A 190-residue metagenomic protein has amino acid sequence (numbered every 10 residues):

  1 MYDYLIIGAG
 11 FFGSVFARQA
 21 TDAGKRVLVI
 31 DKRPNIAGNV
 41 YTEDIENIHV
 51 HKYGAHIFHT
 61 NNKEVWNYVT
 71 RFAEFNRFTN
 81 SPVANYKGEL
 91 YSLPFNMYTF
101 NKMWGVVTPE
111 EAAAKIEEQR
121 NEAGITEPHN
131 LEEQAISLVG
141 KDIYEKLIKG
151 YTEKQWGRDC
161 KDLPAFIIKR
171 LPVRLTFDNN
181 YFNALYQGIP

Functional and structural regions predicted by a protein language model:
Y2-V29: N-terminal Rossmann-like FAD-binding beta1-loop-alpha1 element of flavoenzymes
F11-F12, P34-N35, Y98, E153-K154: Short, solvent-exposed loop/turn segments at secondary-structure junctions
A17-Q19, Y41-T42, T70-R71: Short amphipathic alpha-helical segments
T21-E46: Glycine-rich FAD pyrophosphate-binding loop
E46-E122: Dinucleotide-binding Rossmann-like beta1-alpha1 core, especially the glycine-rich loop that anchors the ADP
E89-Y91, Y98-P190: Active-site/ligand-binding neighborhood in enzyme catalytic cores
